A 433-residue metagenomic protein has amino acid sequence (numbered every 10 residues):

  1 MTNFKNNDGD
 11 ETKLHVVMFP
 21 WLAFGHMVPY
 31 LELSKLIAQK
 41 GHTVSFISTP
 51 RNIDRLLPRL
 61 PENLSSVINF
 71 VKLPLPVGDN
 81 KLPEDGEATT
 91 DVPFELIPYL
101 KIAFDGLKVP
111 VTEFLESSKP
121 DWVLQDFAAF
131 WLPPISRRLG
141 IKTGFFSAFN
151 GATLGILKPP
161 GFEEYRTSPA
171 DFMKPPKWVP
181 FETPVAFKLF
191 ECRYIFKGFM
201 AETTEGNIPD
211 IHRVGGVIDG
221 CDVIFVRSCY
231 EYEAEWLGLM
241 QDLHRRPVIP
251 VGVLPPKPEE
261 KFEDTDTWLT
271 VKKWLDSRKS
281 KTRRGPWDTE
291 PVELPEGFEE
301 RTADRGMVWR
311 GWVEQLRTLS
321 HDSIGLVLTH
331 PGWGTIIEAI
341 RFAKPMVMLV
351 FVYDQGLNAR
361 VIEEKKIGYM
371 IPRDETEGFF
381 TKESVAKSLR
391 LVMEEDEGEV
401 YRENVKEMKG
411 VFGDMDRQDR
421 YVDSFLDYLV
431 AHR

Functional and structural regions predicted by a protein language model:
M1-R433: Glycosyltransferase specificity loop/lid
